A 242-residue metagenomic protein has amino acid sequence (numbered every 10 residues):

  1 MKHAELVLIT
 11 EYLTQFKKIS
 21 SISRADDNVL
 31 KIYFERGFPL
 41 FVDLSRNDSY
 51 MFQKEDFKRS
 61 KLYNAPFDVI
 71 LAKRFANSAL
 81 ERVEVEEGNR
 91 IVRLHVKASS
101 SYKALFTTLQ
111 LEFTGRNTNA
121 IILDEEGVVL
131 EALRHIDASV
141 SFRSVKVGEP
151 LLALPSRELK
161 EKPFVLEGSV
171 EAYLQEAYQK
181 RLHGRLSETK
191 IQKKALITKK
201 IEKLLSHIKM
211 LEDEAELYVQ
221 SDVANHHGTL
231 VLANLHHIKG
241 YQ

Functional and structural regions predicted by a protein language model:
M1-Q242: Extended, highly charged segments
